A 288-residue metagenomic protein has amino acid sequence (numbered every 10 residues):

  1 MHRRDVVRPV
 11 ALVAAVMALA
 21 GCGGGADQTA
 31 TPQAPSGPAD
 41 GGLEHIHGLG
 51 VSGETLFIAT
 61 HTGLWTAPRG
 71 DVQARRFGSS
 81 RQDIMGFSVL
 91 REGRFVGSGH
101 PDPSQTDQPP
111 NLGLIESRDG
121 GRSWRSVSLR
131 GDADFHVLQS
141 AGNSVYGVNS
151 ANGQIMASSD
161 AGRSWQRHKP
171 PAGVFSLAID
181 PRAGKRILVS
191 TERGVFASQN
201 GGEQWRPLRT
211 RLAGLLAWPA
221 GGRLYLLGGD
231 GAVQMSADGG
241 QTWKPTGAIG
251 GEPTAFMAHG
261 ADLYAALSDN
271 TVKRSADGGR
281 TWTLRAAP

Functional and structural regions predicted by a protein language model:
A18-G21: C-terminal motif of bacterial Sec signal peptides marking the signal peptidase cleavage site
P38-W65, Q82-F87: Beta-strand-rich domains and repeat architectures in extracellular enzymes and scaffolds, especially beta-propellers
H47-G50, S88, Q139, A178-D180 (+2 more regions): Conserved beta-strand position repeated across blades of beta-propeller domains
G53-E54, E92-G93, G142-N143, G184-K185 (+2 more regions): Short coil/turn segments that connect the beta-strands within blades of beta-propeller domains
I58, G97-S98, G147, V189 (+2 more regions): Residue position within the beta-strands of beta-propeller blades
G63-G78, P110-S128, M156-K169, F196-P207 (+2 more regions): Asp-box/BNR beta-propeller loop motif
S80-M85, R130-F135, P170-S176, T210-L215 (+2 more regions): Short coil/turn segments at the loop-to-beta-strand junctions that recur within blades of beta-propeller repeat folds
S104-N111, V148-A151, V189-S190, G228-G229: Short, solvent-exposed loop/turn segments at conserved positions within beta-propeller repeat blades
